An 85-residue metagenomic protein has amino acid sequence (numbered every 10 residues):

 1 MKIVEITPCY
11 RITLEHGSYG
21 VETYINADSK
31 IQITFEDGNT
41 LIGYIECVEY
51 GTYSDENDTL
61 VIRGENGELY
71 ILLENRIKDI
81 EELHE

Functional and structural regions predicted by a protein language model:
K2-E85: Conserved RNA-binding domains used in RNP assembly and mRNA/RNA metabolism
